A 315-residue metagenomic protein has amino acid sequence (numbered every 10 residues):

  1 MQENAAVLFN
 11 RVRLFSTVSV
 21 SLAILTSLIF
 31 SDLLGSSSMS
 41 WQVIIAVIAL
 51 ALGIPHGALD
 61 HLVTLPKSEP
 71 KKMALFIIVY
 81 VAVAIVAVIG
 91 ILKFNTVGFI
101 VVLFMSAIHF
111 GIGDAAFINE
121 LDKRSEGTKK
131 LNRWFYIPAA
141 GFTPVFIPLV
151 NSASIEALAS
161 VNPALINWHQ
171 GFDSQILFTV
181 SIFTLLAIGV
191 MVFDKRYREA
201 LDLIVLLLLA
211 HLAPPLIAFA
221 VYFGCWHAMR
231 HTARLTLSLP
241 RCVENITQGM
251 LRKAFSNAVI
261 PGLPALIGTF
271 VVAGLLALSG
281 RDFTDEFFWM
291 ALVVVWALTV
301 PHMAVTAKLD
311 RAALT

Functional and structural regions predicted by a protein language model:
M1-V20, L131-N132, V259: N-terminal membrane topogenic signal
E3, P55-P66, F110-D122, L185-K195 (+2 more regions): C-terminal ends of transmembrane helices
A23-S27, V79-V88, I182-A187, A200-L209: Hydrophobic, membrane-inserted alpha-helices
T26-S40, S279-F283: Short, hydrophobic transmembrane alpha-helix segments
L50-P55, L103-A116, C225-L235, A297-P301: Alpha-helical transmembrane segments and their membrane-interface exit regions
P66-A74, I78, I85-I147, S160-P163: Membrane-interface helix-loop-helix junctions at boundaries between adjacent transmembrane segments
F104-I108, G113-A116, N132-I155, D173-G189 (+4 more regions): Alpha-helical transmembrane segments of multi-pass integral membrane proteins
G113-I118, A213, Y222-A254, V259: Predominantly late transmembrane helices and immediately cytosolic-facing juxtamembrane segments
